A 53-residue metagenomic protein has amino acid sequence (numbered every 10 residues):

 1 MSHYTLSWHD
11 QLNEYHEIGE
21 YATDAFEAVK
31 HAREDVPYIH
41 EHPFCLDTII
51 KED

Functional and structural regions predicted by a protein language model:
M1-H16: Short aromatic-glycine-(Arg/Gly/Cys) micro-motifs in beta-strand/loop hairpins
M1-Y4, A22, D47: Intrinsically disordered/low-complexity terminal segments and short unstructured peptides
H3, E27-A28: Generic alpha-helical structural signal
S7, A25, I50-E52: Serine/threonine-rich, low-complexity intrinsically disordered segments
W8-Q11, K30, P37: Helix-coil modules at protein/domain termini and other flexible surface or pore-lining loops, especially C-terminal
N13-E27: A short, exposed loop/beta-hairpin motif centered on an aromatic-Gly-Thr core
Y15, R33-D53: Short, mixed-charge low-complexity intrinsically disordered segments
